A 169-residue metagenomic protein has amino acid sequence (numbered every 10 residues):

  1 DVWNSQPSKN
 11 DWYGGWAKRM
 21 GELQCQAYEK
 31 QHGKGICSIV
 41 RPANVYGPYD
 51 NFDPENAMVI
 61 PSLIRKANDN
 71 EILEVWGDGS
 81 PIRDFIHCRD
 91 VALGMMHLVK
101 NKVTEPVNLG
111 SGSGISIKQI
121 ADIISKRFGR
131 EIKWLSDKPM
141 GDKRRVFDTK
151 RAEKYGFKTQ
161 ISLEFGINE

Functional and structural regions predicted by a protein language model:
D1, N56-M58, A92, S125: Glycine-rich, phosphate-binding/catalytic loops in enzymes
D1-I39, N44, D50-E55: Catalytic helix-loop patch of NAD(P)-dependent Rossmann-fold dehydrogenases
D11-G14, A43-A57, G77-R89, S113: Glycine-rich "substrate-gating" loop/helix at the edge of Rossmann-like oxidoreductase active sites
R19-Q26, I60-R65, L93: Conserved active-site helix of classical SDR/Rossmann-fold NAD(P)-dependent CH-OH oxidoreductases
R41-P42, Y46, I64, M96: Conserved SDR Rossmann-fold cofactor-binding beta-strand/turn motif
N68-E169: C-terminal substrate-binding subdomain of Rossmann-fold SDR/epimerase-dehydratase oxidoreductases
